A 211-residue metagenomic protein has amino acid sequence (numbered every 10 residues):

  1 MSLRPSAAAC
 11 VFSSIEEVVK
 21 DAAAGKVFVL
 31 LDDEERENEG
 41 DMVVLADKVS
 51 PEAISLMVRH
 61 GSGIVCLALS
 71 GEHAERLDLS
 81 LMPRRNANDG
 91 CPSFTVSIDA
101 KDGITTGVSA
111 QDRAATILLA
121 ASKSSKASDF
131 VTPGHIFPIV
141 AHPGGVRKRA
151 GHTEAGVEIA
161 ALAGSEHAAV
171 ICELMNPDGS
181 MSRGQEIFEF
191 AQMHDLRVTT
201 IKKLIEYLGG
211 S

Functional and structural regions predicted by a protein language model:
M1-S211: Catalytic domains of riboflavin
